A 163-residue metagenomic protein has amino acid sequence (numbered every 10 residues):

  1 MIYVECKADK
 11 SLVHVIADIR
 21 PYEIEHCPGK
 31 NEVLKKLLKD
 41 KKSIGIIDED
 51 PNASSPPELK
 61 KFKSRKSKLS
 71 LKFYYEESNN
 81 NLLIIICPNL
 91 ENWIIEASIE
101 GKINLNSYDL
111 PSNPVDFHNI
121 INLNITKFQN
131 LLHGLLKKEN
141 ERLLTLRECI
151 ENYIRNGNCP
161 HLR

Functional and structural regions predicted by a protein language model:
M1-I44: RecA-like P-loop NTPase motor core
E5, D9, D48-D50, E91: Acidic active-site catalytic centers that drive phospho-/nucleotidyl reactions and related ester hydrolyses
V15-I19, K36-I44, P51-R163: C-terminal accessory helical subdomains adjacent to catalytic cores in phosphodiester- and nucleotide-handling enzymes
